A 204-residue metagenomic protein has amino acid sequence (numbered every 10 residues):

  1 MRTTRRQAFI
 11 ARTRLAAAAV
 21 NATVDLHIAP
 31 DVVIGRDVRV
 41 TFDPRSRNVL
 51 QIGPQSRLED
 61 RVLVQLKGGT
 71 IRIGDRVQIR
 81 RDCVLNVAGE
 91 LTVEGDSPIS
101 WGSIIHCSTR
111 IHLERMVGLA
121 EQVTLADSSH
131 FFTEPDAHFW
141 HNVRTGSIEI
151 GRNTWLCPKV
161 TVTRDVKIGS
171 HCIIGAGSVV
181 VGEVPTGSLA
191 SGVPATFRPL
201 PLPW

Functional and structural regions predicted by a protein language model:
M1-Q65: Extended, small-residue-rich solenoid/repeat segments and analogous flexible loops that form exposed scaffolds
A8-A11, A16-A22, A29, A88 (+6 more regions): A sequence-composition feature that detects small, non-aromatic residues
L15-A19, E114, G169, V180-V181: Short, solvent-exposed secondary-structure boundary motifs
D31, S147, G187: A residue-level signal for beta-strand positions that form part of recognition/binding surfaces within mature
V38-V166, V193-W204: Flexible, glycine/small-residue-enriched loop-and-beta-strand segment within the central core of proteins
K167-S191, A195: C-terminal/domain-terminus segments
